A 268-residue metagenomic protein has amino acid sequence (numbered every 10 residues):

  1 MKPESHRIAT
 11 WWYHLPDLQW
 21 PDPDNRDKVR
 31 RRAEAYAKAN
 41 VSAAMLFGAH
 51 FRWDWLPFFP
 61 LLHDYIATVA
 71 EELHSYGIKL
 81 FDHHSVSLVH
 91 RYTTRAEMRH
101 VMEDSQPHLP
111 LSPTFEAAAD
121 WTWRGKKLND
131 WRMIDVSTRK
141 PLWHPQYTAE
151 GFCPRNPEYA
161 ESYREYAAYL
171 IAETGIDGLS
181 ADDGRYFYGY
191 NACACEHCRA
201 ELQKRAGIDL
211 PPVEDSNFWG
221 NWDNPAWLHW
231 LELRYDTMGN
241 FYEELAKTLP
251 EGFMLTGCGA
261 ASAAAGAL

Functional and structural regions predicted by a protein language model:
S5-H6, N40-S42, H74-L80, G175-D177 (+1 more regions): Short, well-ordered coil/turn segments that N-cap beta-strands
I8-Y13, A44-L46, L80-H83, L179-A181 (+1 more regions): Hydrophobic faces of well-ordered beta-strands that scaffold small-molecule active sites in alpha/beta enzyme cores
W11, W20-P23, D82-T174, D215-L231: Active-site-adjacent "subsite" loops/lids of carbohydrate-active enzymes
Q19-A37, Y159-L170, A263-L268: Short, acidic/polar
R26-R52, E173-D177: Catalytic domains of carbohydrate-active enzymes, especially glycoside hydrolases
R32, F47-R91, A96-V101, F241 (+1 more regions): Aromatic-lined substrate-binding rim segments of carbohydrate-active enzymes
H90-H100, S180, F187-N191, M238-L268: Substrate-binding cleft/loops of secretory-pathway carbohydrate-active enzymes
S180-A226: Active-site-proximal loop/short-helix segments that contain or immediately flank catalytic acid/base residue(s)
